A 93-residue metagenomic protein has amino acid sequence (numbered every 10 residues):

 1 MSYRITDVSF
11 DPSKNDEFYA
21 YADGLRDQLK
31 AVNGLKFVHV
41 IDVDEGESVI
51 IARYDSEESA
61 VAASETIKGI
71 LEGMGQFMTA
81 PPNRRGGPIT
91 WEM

Functional and structural regions predicted by a protein language model:
M1-V49, D55-G69, Q76-M93: Short S/T/G/P-rich N-terminal loop/turn motif that feeds into the first structured element of a domain
